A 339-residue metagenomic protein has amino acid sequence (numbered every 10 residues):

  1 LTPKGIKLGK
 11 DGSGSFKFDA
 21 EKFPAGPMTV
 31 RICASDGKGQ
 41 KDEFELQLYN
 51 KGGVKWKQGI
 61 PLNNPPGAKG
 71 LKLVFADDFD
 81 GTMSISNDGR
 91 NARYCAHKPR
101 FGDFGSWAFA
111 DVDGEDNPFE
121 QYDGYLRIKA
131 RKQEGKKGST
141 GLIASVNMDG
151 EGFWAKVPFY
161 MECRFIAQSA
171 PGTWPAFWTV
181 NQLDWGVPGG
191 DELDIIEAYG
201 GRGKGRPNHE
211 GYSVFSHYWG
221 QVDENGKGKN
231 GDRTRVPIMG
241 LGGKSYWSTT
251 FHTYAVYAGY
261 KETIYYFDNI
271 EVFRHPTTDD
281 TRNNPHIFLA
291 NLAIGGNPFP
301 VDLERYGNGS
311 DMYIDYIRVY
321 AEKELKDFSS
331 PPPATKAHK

Functional and structural regions predicted by a protein language model:
L1-G52: Long, low-complexity serine/threonine/glycine- and acidic-rich segments characteristic of extracellular
A20, P24-A25, N50-K339: GH16 jelly-roll
